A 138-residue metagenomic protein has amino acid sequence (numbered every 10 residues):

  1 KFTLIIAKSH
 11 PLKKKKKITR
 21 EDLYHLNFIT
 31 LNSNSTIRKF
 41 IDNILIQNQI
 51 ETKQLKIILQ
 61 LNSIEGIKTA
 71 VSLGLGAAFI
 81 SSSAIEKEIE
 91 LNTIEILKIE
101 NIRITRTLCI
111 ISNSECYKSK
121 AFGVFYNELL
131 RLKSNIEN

Functional and structural regions predicted by a protein language model:
K1, K15-K16, E88-K98: Ligand-binding "clamshell"
K1-I29, S33: Flexible hinge/capping segments at coil-to-helix
T3-I5, P11, A77, E95 (+1 more regions): Residues embedded in well-ordered beta-strands
L12, N27-Q49, K118-K120, Y126 (+1 more regions): Secondary-structure junction motif
E21, K68-T69, G123: Alpha-helical segments flanking ligand/cofactor-binding loops in enzyme cores
I37-I94: Hydrophobic hinge/microswitch elements
E95-E137: A late-sequence structural motif
